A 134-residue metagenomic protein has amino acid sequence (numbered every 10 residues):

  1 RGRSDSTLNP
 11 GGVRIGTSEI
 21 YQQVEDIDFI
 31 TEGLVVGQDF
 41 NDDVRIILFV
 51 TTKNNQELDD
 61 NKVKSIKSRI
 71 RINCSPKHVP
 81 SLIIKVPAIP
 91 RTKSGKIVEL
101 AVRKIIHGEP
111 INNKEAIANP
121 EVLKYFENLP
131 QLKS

Functional and structural regions predicted by a protein language model:
R1-H78, K93, I97, A101-K104 (+1 more regions): AMP-binding/adenylate-forming catalytic core of the ANL superfamily
V86-T92: Active-site and channel-lining beta-strand-loop segments that bind or position nucleotide-derived/phosphorylated
G108-I111: Short loop/turn hinge sites at secondary-structure boundaries
P130-S134: Linear-motif-rich, low-complexity cytosolic tails and juxtamembrane regions
